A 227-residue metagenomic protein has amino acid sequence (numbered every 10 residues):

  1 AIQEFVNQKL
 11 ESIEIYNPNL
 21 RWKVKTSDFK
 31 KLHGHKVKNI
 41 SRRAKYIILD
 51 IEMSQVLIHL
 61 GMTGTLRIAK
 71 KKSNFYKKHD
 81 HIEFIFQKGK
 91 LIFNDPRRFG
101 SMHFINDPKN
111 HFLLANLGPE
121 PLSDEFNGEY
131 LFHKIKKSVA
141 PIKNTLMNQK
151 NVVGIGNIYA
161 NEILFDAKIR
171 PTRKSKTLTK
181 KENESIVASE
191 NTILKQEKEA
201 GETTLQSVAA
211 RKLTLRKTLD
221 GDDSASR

Functional and structural regions predicted by a protein language model:
I2, K9-H33, S41, I48 (+2 more regions): Basic, nucleic-acid-binding surfaces and adjacent catalytic neighborhoods in DNA/RNA-processing proteins
N7, G64, G100, E202-L205: Glycine-centered small-residue hotspots that permit tight backbone geometry or close packing
G34, S41-R43, Y76-K78: Residues that act as N-cap/strand-start positions at coil-to-secondary-structure junctions
E52, V56-G154, Y159-A160, L164-D166: Phosphate/anion-contacting hairpin/loop surfaces
